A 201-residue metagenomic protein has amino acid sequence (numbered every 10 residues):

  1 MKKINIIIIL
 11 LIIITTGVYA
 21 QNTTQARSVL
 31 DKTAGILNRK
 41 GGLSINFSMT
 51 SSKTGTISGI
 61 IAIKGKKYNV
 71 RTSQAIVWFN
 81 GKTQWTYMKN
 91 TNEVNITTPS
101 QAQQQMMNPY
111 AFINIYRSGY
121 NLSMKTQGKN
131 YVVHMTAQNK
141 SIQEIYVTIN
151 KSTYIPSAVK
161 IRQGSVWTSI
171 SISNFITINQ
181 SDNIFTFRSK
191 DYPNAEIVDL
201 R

Functional and structural regions predicted by a protein language model:
I4-I14: Sec-dependent N-terminal signal peptides
G17-G55, K66-K67, D191-R201: N-terminal leader/targeting segments and the immediate start of mature chains
Q21-T23, Q127-G128, Q138-Q143, S152-R201: Non-transmembrane domains of secretory- and envelope-associated proteins
N46-M49, N69-S73, V132-Q138, A158-R162: Short beta-strand segments that buttress and anchor functional surface loops
S58-I60, A75-I76, N121-S123, E144-T148: Short, surface-exposed charged micro-motifs
S58-M106, Q163-S169: An acidic-aromatic
A62-N69, W78-T83, Q127-G128, I149-P156 (+1 more regions): Short, solvent-exposed coil/turn segments at beta-strand boundaries
T86-Y146: Surface-exposed, polar helix/loop patches in the mature regions of secreted/periplasmic/lumenal proteins that form
